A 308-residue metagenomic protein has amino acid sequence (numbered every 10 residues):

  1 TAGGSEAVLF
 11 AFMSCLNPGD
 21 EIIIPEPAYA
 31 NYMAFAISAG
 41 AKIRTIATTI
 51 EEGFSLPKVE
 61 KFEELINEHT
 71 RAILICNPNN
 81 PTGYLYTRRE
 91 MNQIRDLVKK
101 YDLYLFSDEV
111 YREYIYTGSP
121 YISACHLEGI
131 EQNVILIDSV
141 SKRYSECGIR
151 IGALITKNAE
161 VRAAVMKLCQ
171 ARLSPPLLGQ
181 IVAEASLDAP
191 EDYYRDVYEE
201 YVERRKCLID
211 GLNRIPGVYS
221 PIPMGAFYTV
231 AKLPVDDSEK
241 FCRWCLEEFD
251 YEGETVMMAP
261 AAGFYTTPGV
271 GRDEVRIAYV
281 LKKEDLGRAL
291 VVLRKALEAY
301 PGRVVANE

Functional and structural regions predicted by a protein language model:
T1-E308: PLP-dependent class I/II
